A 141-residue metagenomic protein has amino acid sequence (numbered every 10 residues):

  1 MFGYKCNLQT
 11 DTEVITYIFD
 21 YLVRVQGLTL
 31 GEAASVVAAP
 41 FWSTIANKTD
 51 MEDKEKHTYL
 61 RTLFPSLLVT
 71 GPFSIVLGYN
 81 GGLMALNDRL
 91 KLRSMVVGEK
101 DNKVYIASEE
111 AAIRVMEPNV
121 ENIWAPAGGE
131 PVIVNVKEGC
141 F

Functional and structural regions predicted by a protein language model:
M1-F141: Conserved short alpha-helical segments that host acidic/polar catalytic motifs at enzyme active sites
